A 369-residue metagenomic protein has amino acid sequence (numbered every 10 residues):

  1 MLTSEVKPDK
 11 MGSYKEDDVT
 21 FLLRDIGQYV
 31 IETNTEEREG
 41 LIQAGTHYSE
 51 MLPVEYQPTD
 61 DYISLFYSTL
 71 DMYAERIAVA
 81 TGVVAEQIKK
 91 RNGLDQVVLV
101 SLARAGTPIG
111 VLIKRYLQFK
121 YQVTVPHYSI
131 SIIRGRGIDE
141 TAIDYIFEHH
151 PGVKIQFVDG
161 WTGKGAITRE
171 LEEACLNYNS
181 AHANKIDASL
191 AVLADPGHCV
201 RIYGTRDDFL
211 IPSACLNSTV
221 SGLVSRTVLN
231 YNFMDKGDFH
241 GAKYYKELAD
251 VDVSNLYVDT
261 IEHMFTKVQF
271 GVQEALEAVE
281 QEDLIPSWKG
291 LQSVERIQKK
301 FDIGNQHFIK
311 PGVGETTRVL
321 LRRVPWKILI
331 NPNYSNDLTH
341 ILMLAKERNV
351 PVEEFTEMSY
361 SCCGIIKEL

Functional and structural regions predicted by a protein language model:
M1-V97, Q118, Q122-L369: Long, low-complexity, Lys/Arg-enriched
L94-I113, L117-K120: Membrane helical hairpin/interfacial module
